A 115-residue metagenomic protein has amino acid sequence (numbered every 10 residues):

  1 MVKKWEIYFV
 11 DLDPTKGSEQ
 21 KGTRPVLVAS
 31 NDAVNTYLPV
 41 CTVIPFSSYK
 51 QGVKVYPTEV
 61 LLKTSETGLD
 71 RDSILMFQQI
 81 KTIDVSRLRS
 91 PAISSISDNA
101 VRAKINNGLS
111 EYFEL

Functional and structural regions predicted by a protein language model:
D13-G17: Short, charged beta-turn/beta-strand-edge "cap" motif at the junction between a beta-strand and an adjacent loop
S18-T23, V28-T64: Compact nucleic-acid interaction/catalytic patches
S65-L115: C-terminal terminal-subdomain/extension
